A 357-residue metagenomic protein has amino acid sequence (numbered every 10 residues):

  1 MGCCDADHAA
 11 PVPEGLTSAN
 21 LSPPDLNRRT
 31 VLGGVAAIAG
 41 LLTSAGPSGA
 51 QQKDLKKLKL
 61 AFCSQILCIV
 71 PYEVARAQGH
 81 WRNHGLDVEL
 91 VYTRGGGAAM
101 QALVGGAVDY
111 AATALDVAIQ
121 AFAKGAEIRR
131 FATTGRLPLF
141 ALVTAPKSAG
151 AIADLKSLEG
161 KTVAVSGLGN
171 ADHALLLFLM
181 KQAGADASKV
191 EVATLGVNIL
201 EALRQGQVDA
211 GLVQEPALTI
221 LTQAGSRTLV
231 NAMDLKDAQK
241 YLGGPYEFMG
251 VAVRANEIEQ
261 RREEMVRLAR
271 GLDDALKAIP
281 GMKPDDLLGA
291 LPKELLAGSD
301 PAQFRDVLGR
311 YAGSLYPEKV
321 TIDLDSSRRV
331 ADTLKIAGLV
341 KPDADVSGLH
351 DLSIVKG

Functional and structural regions predicted by a protein language model:
M1-L26, A37-S44: N-terminal secretory signal peptides
C3-C4, Q51-T194, Q205, D209-E215 (+1 more regions): Short, glycine-/small- and polar/acidic-enriched structural segments that line small-molecule recognition paths
G46-A50: Sec/Tat signal peptide C-region and signal peptidase I cleavage site
V70, R136-L142, S226-R227, E247-V251 (+2 more regions): Small-molecule pocket liners
N83, D234-G244, G313-I322: Short, solvent-exposed loop/beta-turn-alpha elements that line the ligand-binding surface or hinge of extracytoplasmic
N198-P292: Pocket-lining segment of extracytoplasmic ligand-binding domains
I258-L339: Secondary-structure end/capping motifs
S327-G357: Conserved C-terminal helix/tail region of periplasmic/extracytoplasmic solute-binding proteins
